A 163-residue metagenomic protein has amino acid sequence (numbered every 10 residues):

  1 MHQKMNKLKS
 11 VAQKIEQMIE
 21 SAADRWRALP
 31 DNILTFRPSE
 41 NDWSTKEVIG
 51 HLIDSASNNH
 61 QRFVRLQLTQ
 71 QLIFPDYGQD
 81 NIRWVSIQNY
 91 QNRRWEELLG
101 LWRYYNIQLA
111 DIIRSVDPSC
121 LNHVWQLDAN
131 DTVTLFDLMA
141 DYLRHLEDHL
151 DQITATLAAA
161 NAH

Functional and structural regions predicted by a protein language model:
M1-S21, A158: Extreme N-terminal tail/first-helix region
K4-K7, T45, R83-E97, A129-D137: Acidic/His metal-coordination segments adjacent to aromatic residues that form catalytic metal sites in metalloenzymes
I15-M18, R25, R83-N122, Y142: Acidic/histidine-rich alpha-helical segments that form the ligand environment of transition-metal centers
E16-A23, K46, H60: Short amphipathic alpha-helical segments
S21, R25-L34: N-terminal first-folded block
T35-N81, A110, V124-H163: Short, contiguous alpha-helical
